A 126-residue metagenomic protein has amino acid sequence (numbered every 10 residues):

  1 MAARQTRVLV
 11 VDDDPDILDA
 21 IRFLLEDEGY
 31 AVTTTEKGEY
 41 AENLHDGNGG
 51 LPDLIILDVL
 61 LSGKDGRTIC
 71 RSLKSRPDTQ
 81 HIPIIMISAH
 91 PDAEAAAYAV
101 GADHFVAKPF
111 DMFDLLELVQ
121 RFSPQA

Functional and structural regions predicted by a protein language model:
P15-T33: Two-component/phosphorelay signaling modules centered on CheY-like receiver
T34-L54: Acidic, metal-coordinating helix/loop segments flanking the phosphotransfer/catalytic sites of two-component signaling
T35-E36, L61-K64, L73: Hydrophobic residue at a beta-alpha junction that N-caps the helix immediately following a catalytic beta-strand/loop
D58: Active-site residues of response regulator receiver
I85-I87: Hydrophobic/aromatic residues positioned on beta-strands within the core alpha/beta folds
D103: Short, glycine/charged-rich "phosphate-handling" switch motifs in NTP-dependent and phosphotransfer domains
F110-Q120: C-terminal output helix
